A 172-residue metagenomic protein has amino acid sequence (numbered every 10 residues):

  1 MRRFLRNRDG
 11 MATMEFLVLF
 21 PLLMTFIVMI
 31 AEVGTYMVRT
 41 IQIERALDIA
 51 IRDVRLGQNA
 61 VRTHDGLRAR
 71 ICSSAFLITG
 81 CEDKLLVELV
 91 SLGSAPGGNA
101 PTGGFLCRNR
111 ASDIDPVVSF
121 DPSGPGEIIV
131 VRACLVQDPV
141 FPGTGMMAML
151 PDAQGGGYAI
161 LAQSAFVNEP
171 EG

Functional and structural regions predicted by a protein language model:
M1-A75: Alpha-helical assembly-interface signal, strongest on the long, hydrophobic N-terminal helix that forms
D48-G172: Short, conserved structural patches
